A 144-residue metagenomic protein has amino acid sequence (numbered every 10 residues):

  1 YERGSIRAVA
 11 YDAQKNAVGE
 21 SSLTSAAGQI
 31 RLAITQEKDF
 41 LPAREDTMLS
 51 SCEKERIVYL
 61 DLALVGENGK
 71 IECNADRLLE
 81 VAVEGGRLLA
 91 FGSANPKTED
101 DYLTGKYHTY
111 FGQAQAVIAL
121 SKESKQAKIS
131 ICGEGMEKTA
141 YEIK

Functional and structural regions predicted by a protein language model:
Y1, L103-K122: Short, hydrophobic beta-strand segments
Y1-A17, V65-N68: Long hydrophobic segments that form regular secondary structure
Y1-S5, I57, S124-Q126: Extracellular Ig-like/FN3 beta-sandwich strand-entry sites
V9-A10, P42-S50, K54-E72, L79 (+1 more regions): Beta-strand-rich structural segments
K15-A27, E137-K144: Edge beta-strands of extracellular beta-sandwich domains
G19-S22, I57, N68-T98: Short flexible loop/turn segments that cap and initiate beta-strands
L23-S51: Low-complexity, Pro/Ser/Thr- and charge-rich linker/hinge segments at domain boundaries
T35, G86-F111: Low-complexity "stalk/linker" and mucin-like segments enriched in Ser/Thr/Pro/Ala/Gly
